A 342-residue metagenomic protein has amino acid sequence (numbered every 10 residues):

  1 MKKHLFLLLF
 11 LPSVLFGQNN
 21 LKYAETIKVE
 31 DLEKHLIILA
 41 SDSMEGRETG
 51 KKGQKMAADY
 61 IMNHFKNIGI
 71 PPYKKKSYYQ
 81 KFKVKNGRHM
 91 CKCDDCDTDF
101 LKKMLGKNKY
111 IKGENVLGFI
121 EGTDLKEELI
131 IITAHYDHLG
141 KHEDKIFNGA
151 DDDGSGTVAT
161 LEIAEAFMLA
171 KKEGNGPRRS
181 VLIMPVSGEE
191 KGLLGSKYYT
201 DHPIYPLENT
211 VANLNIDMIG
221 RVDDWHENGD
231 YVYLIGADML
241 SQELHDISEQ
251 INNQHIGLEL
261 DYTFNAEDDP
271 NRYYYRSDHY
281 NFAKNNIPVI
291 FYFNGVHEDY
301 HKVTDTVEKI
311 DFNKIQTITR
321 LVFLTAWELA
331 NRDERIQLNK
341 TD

Functional and structural regions predicted by a protein language model:
M1-N20: Bacterial Sec-dependent N-terminal signal peptides
N19-T26, D42-K52, K102-K107, E143-D153 (+4 more regions): Second-shell loop/turn segments in exported
L21, T26-K52, M56, I68-K76 (+3 more regions): N-terminal capping segment at the start of a domain
L39, F65, N108-L139: Acidic/His- and Gly-rich active-site-bordering loop/insert found across diverse amide/peptide-bond hydrolases
R47-F119: A non-catalytic alpha/beta surface segment that caps or lines the substrate-entry region of metallo-dependent hydrolase
V116, I132-K191, V322: Alpha-helical metal-binding/catalytic segments enriched in His/Glu/Asp
E165, V296-D342: His/Asp/Glu-rich mid-to-C-terminal helical/loop segments that flank catalytic regions of hydrolases
V186-F291, Q337: Metal-dependent peptidase/peptidase-like ectodomains
